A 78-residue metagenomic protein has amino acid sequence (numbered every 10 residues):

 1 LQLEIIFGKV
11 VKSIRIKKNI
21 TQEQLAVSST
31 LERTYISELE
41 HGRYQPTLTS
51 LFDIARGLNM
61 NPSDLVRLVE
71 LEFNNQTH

Functional and structural regions predicted by a protein language model:
Q2, K9, N19-I20, P46-T49: Residue-level signal for the short linker/turn that defines the boundary of a DNA-recognition helix
K9-S28, L58: Short basic helix-loop element that most often maps to the first helix and adjoining turn of HTH DNA-binding modules
V11, L25-A26, I36-L39, L65: Conserved hydrophobic/aromatic packing and binding residues within compact polymer-binding modules
T30-Y44: Recognition helix of helix-turn-helix/homeodomain-like DNA-binding domains that insert into the DNA major groove
H41, M60, E70-L71: Short, conserved catalytic or interaction motifs in soluble domains
T49-D64: DNA major-groove recognition helix of helix-turn-helix/homeodomain DNA-binding modules
D64-H78: Short, charged recognition helix plus adjacent turn of helix-turn-helix-like nucleic-acid-binding domains
